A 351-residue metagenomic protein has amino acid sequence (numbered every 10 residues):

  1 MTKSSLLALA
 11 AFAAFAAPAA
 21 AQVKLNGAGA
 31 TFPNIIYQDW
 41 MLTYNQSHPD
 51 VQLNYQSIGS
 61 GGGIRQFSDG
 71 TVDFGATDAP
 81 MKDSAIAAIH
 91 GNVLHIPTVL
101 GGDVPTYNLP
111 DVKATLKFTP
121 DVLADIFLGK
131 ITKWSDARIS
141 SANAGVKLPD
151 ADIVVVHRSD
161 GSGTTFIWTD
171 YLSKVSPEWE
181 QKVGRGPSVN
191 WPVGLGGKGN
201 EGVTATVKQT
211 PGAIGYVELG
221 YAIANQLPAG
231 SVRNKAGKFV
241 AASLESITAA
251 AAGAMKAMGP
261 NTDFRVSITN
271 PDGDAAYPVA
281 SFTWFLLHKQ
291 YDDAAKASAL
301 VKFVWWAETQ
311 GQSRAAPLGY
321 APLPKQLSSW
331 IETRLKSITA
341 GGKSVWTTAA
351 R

Functional and structural regions predicted by a protein language model:
M1-L7: Bacterial N-terminal signal peptides that target proteins for export
L7-F15: Hydrophobic helical h-region of N-terminal Sec-dependent signal peptides in bacterial secretory/periplasmic proteins
F15-A21: Sec/Tat signal peptide C-region and signal peptidase I cleavage site
A21-R351: Flexible loop/hinge segments at secondary-structure junctions
